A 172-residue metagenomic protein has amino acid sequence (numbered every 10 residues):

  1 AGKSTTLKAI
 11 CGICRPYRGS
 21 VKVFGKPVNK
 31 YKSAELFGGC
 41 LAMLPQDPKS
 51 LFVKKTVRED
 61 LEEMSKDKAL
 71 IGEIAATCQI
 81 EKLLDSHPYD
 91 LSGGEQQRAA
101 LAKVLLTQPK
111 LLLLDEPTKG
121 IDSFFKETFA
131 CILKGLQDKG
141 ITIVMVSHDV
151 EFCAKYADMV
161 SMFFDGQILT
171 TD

Functional and structural regions predicted by a protein language model:
C11: Helix-to-loop junction immediately C-terminal to a conserved catalytic motif
G19-N29, F37: Conserved ABC transporter NBD signature motif
K68-L83: Conserved ABC ATPase "signature" region
H87-L91, E95: Conserved ABC ATPase signature
L112-D115: Catalytic Walker B motif of ABC-type/P-loop ATPase nucleotide-binding domains
S147-H148: H-loop/switch region of ABC-family ATPase nucleotide-binding domains
V160-D172: H-loop (His-switch) and adjacent beta-strand-loop-beta switch element of ABC-type ATPase nucleotide-binding domains
